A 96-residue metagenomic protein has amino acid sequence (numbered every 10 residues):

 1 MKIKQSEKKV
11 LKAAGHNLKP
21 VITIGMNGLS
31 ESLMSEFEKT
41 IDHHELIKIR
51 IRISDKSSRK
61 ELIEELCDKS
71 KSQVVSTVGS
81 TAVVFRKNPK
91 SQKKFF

Functional and structural regions predicted by a protein language model:
M1-F96: Positively charged, polar, low-complexity stretches
